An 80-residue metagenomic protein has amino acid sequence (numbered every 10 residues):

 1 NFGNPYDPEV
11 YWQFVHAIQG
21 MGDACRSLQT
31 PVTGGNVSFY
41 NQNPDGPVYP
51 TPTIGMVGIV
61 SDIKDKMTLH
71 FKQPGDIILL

Functional and structural regions predicted by a protein language model:
F2-L80: Phosphate/diphosphate-binding loops
